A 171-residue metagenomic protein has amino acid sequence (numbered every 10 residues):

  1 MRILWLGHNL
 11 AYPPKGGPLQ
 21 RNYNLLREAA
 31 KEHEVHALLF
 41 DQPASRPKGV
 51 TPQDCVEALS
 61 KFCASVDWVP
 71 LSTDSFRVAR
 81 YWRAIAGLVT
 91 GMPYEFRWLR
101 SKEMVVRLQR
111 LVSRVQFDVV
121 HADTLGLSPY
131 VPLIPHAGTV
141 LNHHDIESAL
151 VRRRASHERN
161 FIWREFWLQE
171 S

Functional and structural regions predicted by a protein language model:
M1-W68: N-terminal subdomain of nucleotide-sugar transferases
Y12-P14, A44-P47, F76-R77, S128-V131 (+1 more regions): Short catalytic/ligand-binding loop motif for oxyanion handling, primarily in non-cytosolic enzymes, centered on
K15-L19, S101-K102, Q169-S171: A conditional alpha-helix N-cap/helix-loop micro-motif detector
A29-A30, P132-P135: Short, conserved loop/helix-junction motifs that constitute active-site signature segments in enzyme catalytic cores
L38-R114: Active-site donor-binding segments of glycosyltransferases and PAPS-dependent sulfotransferases
D41, A122-G126, D145: Short, well-ordered beta-to-alpha junction loops that form the rim of enzyme active sites and present histidine/acidic
T73-W98, V140-S171: Acceptor-binding helix/loop patch of EC 2.4 sugar-transfer enzymes, predominantly nucleotide-sugar-dependent
L108-S128, G138-V140: Short N-terminal targeting/anchoring amphipathic segment
